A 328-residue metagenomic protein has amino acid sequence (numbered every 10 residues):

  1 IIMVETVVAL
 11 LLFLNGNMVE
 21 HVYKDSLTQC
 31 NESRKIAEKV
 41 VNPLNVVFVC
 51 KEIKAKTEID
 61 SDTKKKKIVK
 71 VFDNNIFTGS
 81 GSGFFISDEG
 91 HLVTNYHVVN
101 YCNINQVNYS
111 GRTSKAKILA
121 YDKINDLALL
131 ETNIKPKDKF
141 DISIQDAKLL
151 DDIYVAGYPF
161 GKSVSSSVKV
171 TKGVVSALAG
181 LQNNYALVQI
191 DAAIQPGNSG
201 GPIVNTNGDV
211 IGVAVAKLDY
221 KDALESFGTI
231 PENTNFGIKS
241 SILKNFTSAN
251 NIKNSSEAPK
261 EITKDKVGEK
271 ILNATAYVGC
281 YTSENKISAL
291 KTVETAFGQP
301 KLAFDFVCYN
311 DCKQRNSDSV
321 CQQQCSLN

Functional and structural regions predicted by a protein language model:
M3-V19: Short aromatic-glycine-(Arg/Gly/Cys) micro-motifs in beta-strand/loop hairpins
G16-N31, N45-F48, N310-Q314: A short, exposed loop/beta-hairpin motif centered on an aromatic-Gly-Thr core
H21, A37-K66: Short, mixed-charge low-complexity intrinsically disordered segments
I36, V40-N45, S80, S87-K135 (+2 more regions): Catalytic-histidine neighborhood of serine endopeptidases, predominantly the chymotrypsin-like S1/PA family
D62-K65, V69-V71, A116, K137-D138 (+2 more regions): C-terminal cap/linker of serine protease catalytic domains
F84, A193-A214: Catalytic nucleophile loop of clan PA
V98, D138-L187, Q195-N198, A214-F227 (+1 more regions): Flexible, gly/ser-rich surface segments that form the specificity/activation loops bordering the active-site cleft
Q299, A303-N328: Secreted, short cysteine-rich peptides and small extracellular cysteine-rich domains stabilized by multiple disulfide
